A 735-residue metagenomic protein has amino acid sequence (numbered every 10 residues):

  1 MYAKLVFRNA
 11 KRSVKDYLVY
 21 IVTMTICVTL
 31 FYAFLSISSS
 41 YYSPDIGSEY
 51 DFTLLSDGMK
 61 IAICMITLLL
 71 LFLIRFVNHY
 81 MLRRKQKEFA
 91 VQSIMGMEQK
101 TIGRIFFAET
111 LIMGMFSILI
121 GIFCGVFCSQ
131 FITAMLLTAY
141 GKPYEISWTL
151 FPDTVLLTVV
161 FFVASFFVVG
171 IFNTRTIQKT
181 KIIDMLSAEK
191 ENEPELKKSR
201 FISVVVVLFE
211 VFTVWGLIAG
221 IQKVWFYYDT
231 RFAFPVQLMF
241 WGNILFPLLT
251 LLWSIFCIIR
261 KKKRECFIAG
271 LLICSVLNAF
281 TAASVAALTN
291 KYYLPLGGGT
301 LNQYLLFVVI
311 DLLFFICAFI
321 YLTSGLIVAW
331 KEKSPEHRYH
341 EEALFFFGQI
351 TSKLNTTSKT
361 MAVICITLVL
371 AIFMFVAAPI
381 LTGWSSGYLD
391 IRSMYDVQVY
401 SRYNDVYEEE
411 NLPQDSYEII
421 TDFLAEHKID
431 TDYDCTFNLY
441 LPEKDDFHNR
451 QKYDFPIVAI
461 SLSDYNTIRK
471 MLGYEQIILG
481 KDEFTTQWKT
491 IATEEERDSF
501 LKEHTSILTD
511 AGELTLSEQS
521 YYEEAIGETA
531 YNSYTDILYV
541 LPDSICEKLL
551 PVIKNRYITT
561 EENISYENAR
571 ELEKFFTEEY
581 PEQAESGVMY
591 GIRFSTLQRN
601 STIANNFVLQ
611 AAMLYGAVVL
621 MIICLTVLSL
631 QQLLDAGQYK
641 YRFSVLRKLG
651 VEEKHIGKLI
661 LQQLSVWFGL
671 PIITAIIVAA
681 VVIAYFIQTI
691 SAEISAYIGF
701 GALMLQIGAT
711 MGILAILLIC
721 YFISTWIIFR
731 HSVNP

Functional and structural regions predicted by a protein language model:
M1-V28, L196-S203, C266, Y321-L368 (+2 more regions): N-terminal Sec/SRP start-transfer signal
V14-Y20, F106-C124, V159, V163 (+3 more regions): Selective transmembrane-helix segments that form parts of the transport pathway or gating/packing helices in multipass
K15-V22, A33-I66, M81-R83, Y228-N243 (+5 more regions): Peri-transmembrane interface segments
T29-I61, M135, Y321-L322, V369-Y395 (+3 more regions): Alpha-helical transmembrane segments
T29-S40, F76, Y80, M113-K142 (+7 more regions): Small-residue-rich transmembrane alpha-helices
Y50-L68, Y140-V168, E195-F209, F234-L248 (+6 more regions): Conserved transmembrane alpha-helices of multi-pass membrane proteins, especially helix-helix packing segments enriched
Y388-I622, G699: Basic-flanked hydrophobic alpha-helices used for secretion and membrane insertion
